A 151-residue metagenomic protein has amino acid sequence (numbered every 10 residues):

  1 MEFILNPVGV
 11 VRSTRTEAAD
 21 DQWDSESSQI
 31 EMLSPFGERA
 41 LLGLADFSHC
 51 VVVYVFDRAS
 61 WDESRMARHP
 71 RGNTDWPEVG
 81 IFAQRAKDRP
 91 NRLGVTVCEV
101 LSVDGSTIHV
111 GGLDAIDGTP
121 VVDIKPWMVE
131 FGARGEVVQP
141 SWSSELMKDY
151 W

Functional and structural regions predicted by a protein language model:
M1-V95, L101-W151: Cys-His-centered catalytic/binding microenvironment captured across papain-like cysteine peptidases and homologous
